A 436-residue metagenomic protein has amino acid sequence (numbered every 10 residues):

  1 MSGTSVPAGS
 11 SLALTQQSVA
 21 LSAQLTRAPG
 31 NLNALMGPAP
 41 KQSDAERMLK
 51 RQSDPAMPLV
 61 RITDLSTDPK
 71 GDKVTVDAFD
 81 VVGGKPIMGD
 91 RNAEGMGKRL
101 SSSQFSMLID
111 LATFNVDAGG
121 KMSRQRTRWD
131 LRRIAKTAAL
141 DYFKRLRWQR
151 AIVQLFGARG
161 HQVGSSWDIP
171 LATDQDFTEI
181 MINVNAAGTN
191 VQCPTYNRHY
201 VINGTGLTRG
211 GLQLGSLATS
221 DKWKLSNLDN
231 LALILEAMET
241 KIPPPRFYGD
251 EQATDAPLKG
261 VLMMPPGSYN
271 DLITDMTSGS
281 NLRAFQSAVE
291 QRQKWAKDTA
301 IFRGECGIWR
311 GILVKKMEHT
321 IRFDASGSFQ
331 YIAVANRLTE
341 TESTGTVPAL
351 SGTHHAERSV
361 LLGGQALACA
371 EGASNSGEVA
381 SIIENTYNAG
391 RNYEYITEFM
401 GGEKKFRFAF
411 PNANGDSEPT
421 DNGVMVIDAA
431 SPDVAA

Functional and structural regions predicted by a protein language model:
M1-M107, R407, P411, G415-A436: N-terminal "assembly arms/tails" that initiate or stabilize quaternary assembly in self-assembling proteins
S2-G30, M36, D174-A436: Sequence/fold signature of self-assembling virion shell proteins
P40-A45, L49, S53, A139-F156 (+1 more regions): Hydrophobic/aromatic-lined pockets within catalytic cores
V76, S102-G188, Q192-Y200, T205-G206 (+2 more regions): Long, contiguous amphipathic alpha-helices that act as assembly "spine/axial" helices in icosahedral shell and virion
A93-K98, T127, I134-T137, N281-F285 (+1 more regions): Short, low-complexity, polar/charged sequence segments that are solvent-exposed and flexible
G97-T127, H354-G377: Short acidic, glycine/tyrosine-flanked loop/strand segments centered on an H-E-D-like triad
R99-S103, R133-I134, L140-F143, Q286-Q291 (+1 more regions): Glycine-rich loops and low-complexity Gly/Arg-rich segments that provide flexible linkers or classic glycine-based
